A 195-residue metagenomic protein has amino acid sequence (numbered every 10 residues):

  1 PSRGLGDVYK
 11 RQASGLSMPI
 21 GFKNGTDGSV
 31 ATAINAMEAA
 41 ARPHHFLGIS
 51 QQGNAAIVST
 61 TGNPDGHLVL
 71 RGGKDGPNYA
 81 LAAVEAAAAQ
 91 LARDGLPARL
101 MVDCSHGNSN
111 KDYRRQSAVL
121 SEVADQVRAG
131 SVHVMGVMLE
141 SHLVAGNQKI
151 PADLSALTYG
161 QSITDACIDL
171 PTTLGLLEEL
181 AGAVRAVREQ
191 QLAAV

Functional and structural regions predicted by a protein language model:
P1-L5, Y9: Single conserved hydrophobic/aromatic residue that forms the stacking wall/gate of nucleotide- or nucleobase-binding
K10-G25: Extended, H/D-rich, highly charged conserved domains that either
Q12, T26-H44: Extended amphipathic alpha-helical scaffolds
G15, P19, Q90, D94 (+3 more regions): Change "in soluble alpha/beta enzymes" to "in soluble alpha/beta proteins
N24-G28, G72-K74, H106-N108, S141-L143: Active-site-proximal loop/turn and secondary-structure-junction residues that shape catalytic pockets, frequently
A36-S121: Conserved mixed alpha/beta catalytic, RNA-binding, or beta-rich assembly cores of soluble enzyme, regulatory
M101-G175, L180-R185: Catalytic-face loop-and-helix region of soluble metabolic enzyme cores
R188-V195: Basic/polar N-terminal segments that are highly enriched at the extreme N-terminus, encompassing both cleavable
